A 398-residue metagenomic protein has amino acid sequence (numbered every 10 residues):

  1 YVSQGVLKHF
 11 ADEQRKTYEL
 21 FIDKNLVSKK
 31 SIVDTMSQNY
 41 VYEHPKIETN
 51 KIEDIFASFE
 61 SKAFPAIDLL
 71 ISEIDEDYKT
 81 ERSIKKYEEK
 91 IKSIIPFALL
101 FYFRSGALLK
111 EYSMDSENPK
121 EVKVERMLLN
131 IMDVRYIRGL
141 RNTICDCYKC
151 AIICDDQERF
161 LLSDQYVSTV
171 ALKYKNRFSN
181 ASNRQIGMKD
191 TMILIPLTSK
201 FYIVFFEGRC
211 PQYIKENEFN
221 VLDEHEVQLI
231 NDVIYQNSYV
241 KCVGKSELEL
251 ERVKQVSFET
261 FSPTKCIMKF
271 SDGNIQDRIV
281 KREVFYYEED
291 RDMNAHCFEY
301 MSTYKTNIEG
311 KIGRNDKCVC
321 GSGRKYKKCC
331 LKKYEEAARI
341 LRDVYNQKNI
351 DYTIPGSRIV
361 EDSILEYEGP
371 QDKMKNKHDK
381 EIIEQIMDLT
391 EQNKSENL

Functional and structural regions predicted by a protein language model:
V2-E309, K333-L398: Alpha-helical structural context detector biased toward long hydrophobic helices
I308-K325: Short Cys/His-rich zinc-binding micro-motifs
K327-L331: Cysteine-centered loop/knuckle micro-motif
